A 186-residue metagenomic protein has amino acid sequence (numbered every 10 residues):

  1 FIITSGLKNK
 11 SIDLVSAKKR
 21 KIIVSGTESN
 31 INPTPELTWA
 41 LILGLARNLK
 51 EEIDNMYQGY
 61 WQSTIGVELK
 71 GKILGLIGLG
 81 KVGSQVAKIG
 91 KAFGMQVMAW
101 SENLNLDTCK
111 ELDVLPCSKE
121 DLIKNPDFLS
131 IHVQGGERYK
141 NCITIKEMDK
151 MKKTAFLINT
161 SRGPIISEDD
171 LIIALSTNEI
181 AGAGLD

Functional and structural regions predicted by a protein language model:
F1, I23-V24, V97, P116 (+1 more regions): Hydrophobic beta-strand scaffold residues
F1-S25, N30, K124, T144 (+1 more regions): An N-terminal-biased, well-structured beta-alpha scaffold segment characteristic of Rossmann-like dinucleotide-binding
I2, V97-S101, A183-D186: Short, hydrophobic beta-strand segments that form beta-sheet elements in well-ordered domains
K18, A87-K91, K152, L175: Surface-exposed amphipathic alpha-helices with a cationic face
R20-I22, G26-I73, K88, A92 (+1 more regions): Phosphate-binding beta-alpha-beta segment of Rossmann-like dinucleotide-binding domains, i.e., the NAD(P)
L79-G80: Glycine-rich Rossmann-fold phosphate-binding loop(s) that bind the pyrophosphate of adenine dinucleotide cofactors
G83-S84: N-terminal Rossmann-fold NAD(P) dinucleotide-binding loop
N103-L185: Rossmann-like adenosine-cofactor binding region
